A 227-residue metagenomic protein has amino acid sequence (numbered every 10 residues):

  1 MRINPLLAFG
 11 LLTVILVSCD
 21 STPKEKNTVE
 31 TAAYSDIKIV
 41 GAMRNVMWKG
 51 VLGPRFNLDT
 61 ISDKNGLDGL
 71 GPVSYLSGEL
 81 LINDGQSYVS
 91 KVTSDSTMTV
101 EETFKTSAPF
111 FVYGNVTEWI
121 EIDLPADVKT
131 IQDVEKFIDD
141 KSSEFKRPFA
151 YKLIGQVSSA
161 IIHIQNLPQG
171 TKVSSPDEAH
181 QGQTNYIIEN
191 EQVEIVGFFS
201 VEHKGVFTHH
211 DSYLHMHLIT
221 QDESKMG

Functional and structural regions predicted by a protein language model:
M1-L7: Bacterial N-terminal signal peptides that target proteins for export
I15-S18: C-terminal motif of bacterial Sec signal peptides marking the signal peptidase cleavage site
D20-T22: Bacterial signal peptide processing site
E25-D63, M216: Start-of-domain marker
G50-S107: N-terminal low-complexity or amphipathic/hydrophobic leaders
S90-F149: Contiguous hydrophobic, core-forming segments of folded domains
A126-Q181: Mid-length scaffold segments of soluble, non-membrane domains
P168-L214, T220: Short, hydrophobic/π-rich interface segment
